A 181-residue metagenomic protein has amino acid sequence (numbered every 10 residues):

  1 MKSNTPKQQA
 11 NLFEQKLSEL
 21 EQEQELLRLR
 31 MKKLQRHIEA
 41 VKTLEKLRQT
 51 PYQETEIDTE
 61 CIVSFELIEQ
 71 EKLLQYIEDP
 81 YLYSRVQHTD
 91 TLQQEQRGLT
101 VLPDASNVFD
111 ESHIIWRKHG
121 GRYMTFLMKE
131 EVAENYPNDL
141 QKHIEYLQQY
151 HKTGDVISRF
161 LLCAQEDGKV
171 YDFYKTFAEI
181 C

Functional and structural regions predicted by a protein language model:
M1-Y52: Short, charged amphipathic alpha-helical surface segments
N11, Q15, R48, Y76-D79 (+2 more regions): General "foldedness" signal
F13-L27, E78-Q94, V156: Charged, low-complexity, helix/coiled-coil-prone segments
F13-Q15, R28-L29, K46-E54, I62-E69 (+1 more regions): Short, charged low-complexity intrinsically disordered segments located at boundaries of structured domains
E21-E23, L29-Q35, F65-E71, T91-G98 (+1 more regions): A generic short-segment signal for beta-strand/edge and adjacent turn/coil regions
R36-E134: Mid-protein regulatory/catalytic core that forms ligand/cofactor-binding pockets and protein-protein interaction
V108-C181: C-terminal regulatory/effector modules of DNA-binding transcriptional regulators
